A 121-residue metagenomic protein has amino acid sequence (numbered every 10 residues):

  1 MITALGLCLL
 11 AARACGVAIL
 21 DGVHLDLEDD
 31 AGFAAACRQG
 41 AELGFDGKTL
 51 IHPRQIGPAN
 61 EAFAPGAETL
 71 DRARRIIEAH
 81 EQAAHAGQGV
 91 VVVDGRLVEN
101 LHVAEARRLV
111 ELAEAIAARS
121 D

Functional and structural regions predicted by a protein language model:
M1-D121: Expand to "…catalyze enediolate/carbanion chemistry for C-C bond making/breaking, isomerization, decarboxylation
